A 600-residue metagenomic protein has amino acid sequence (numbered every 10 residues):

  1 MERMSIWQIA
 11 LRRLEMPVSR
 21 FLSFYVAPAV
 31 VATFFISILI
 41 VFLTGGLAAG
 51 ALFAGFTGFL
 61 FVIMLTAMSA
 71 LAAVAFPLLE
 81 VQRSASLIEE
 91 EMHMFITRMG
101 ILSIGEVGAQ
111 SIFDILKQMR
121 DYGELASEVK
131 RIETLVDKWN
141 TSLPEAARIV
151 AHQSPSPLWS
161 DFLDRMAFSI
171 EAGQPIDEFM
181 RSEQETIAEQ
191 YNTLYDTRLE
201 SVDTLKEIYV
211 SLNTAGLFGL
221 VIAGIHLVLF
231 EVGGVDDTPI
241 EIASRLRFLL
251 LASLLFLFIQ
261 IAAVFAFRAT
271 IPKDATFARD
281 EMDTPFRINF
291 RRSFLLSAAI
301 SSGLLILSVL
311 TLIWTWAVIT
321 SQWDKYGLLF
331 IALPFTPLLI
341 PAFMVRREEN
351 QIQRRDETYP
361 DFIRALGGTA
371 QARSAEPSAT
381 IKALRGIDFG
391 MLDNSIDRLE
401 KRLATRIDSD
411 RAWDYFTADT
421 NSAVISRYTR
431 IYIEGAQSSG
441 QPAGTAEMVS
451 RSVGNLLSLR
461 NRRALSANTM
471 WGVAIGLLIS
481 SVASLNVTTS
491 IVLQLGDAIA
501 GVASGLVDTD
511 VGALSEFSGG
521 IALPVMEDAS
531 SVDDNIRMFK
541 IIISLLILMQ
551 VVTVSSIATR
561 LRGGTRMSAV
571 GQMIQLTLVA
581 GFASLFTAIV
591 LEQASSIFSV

Functional and structural regions predicted by a protein language model:
M1-A49, F53-A54, F76, E80 (+3 more regions): Membrane-interfacial amphipathic helices
M1-L14, I96-L116, A146-V150, P157-T197 (+7 more regions): Hydrophobic alpha-helical segments characteristic of transmembrane helices
S23-G45, I63-L71, D196-F265, G303-L307 (+4 more regions): Bilayer-spanning, highly hydrophobic alpha-helical transmembrane segments
F56-A151, D161, L310-T417, R427-E434 (+2 more regions): Juxtamembrane/interface alpha-helical elements of multi-pass membrane proteins
F277-F294, A365-L366, S556-L576: Cytoplasmic juxtamembrane regions at transmembrane-helix boundaries
N421: Flexible glycine/proline-rich, aromatic-decorated loop/lid segments
F586-V600: Juxtamembrane boundary at the C-terminal end of a transmembrane helix
